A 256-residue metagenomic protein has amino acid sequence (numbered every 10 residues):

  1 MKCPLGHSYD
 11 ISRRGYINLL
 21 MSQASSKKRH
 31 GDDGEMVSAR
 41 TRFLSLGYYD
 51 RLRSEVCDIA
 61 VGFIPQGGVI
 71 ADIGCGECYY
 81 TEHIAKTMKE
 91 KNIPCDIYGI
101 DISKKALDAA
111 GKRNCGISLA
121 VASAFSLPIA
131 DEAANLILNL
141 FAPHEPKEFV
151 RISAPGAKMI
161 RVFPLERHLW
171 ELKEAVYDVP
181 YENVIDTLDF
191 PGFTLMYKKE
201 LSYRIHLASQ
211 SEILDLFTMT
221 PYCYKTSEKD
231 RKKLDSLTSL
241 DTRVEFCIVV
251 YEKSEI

Functional and structural regions predicted by a protein language model:
M1-R29: N-terminal auxiliary segments of SAM/dcSAM-dependent transferases
S26, G31-E55, I59: Class I SAM-dependent methyltransferase Rossmann-like catalytic core, especially the SAM/SAH-binding loop
V69-D72, G76-S126: Class I SAM-dependent methyltransferase SAM/SAH-binding core
F125-L136: A short acidic, Gly/Pro-enriched loop at the edge of an enzyme's catalytic core that lines a small-molecule cofactor
A134-E148, F163: A short SAM/SAH-binding and catalytic strip from SAM-dependent methyltransferases
G156-E166: Conserved beta-strand signature within the Rossmann-like core of class I S-adenosyl-L-methionine
K173-G192: Conserved Class I S-adenosyl-L-methionine
L201-I256: Conserved Class I S-adenosyl-L-methionine
